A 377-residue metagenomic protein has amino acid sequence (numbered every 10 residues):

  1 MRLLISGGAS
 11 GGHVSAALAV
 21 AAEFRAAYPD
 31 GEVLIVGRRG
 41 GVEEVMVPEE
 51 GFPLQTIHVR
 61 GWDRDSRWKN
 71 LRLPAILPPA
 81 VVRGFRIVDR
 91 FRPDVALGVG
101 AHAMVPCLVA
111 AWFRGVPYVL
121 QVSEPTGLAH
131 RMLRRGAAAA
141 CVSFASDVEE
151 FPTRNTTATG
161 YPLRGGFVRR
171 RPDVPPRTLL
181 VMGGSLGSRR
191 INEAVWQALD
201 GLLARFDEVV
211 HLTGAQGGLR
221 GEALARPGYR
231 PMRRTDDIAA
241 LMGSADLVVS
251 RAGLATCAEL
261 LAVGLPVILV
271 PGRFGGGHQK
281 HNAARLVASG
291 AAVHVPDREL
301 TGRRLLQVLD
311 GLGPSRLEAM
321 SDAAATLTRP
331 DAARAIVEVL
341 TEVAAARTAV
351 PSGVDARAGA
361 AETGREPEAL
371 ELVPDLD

Functional and structural regions predicted by a protein language model:
M1-G37, P374-D377: N-terminal subdomain of nucleotide-sugar transferases
L3-S10, D30-P79, V295-R298: Conserved nucleotide-sugar phosphate-binding/catalytic loop shared by glycosyltransferases and other
G41, M46-E50, G165, P172-S250 (+4 more regions): Donor-nucleotide binding loops and adjacent catalytic segments primarily of GT-B fold Leloir glycosyltransferases
R83-A96, M104-V119, R131-G136: Glycosyltransferases and closely related glycan-assembly transferases that use nucleotide-activated donors
W112-R170: Active-site-proximal region of nucleotide-activated glycan assembly enzymes, centered on histidine/acidic-rich loops
R114, G243-A245, L261-I268, S289: Conserved donor-binding/catalytic loop of nucleotide-activated donor transferases
G311, R329-D377: C-terminal alpha-helical cap of glycosyltransferases
R316-P330: A short, well-ordered alpha-helix in the C-terminal region of glycosyltransferases
